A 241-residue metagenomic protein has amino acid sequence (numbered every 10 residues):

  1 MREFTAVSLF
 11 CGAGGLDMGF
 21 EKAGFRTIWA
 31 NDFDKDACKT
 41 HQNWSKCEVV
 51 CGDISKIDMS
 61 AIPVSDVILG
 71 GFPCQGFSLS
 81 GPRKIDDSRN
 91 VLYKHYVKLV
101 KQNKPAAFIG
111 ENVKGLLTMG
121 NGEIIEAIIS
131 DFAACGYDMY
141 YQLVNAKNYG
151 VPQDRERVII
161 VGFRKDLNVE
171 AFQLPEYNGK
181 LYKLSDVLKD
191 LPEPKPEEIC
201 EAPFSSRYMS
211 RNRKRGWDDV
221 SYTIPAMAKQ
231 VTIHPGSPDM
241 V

Functional and structural regions predicted by a protein language model:
T5-V7: Conserved beta-strand elements of the Class I
L9-A13: Class I SAM-dependent methyltransferase "Motif I" SAM/SAH-binding loop
R26-I28: Short beta-strand element of Class I
D34-K35: Conserved SAM/SAH-binding beta-strand->alpha-helix loop
H41-Q42: Conserved SAM-binding loop
K46-I54: Conserved SAM-binding strand-loop segment of SAM-dependent methyltransferases
I57-V67, Q75-D219: Class I S-adenosyl-L-methionine
